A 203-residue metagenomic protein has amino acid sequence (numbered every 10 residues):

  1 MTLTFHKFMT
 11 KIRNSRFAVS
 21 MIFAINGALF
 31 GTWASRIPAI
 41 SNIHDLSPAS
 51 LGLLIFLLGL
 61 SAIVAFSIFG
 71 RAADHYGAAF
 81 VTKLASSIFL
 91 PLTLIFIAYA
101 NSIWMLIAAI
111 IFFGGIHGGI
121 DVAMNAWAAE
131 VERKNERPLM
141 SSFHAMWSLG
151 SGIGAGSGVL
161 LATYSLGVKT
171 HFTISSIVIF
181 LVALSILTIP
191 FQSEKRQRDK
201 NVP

Functional and structural regions predicted by a protein language model:
K11-P38, N42, I111-G115: Pair of pore-lining "gating" transmembrane helices in MFS-fold secondary transporters
S15, I37, L46-I55, M140: Juxtamembrane helix-start elements in MFS-like secondary transporters
F23, G52-G59: Short hydrophobic/aromatic, small-residue-rich stretches within specific transmembrane helices of secondary active
G59-L60, S148-I153: Short hydrophobic/small-residue motifs within alpha-helical transmembrane segments of multi-pass transporter-like
V64-W104: Conserved MFS/SLC helix-loop-helix module at the cytosolic interface between two early adjacent transmembrane helices
I110-A145: Cytoplasmic helix-loop-helix junction between adjacent transmembrane helices in 12-TM secondary transporters
T170-T188: Symmetry-related core transmembrane helices of the 12-TM Major Facilitator Superfamily/SLC fold
